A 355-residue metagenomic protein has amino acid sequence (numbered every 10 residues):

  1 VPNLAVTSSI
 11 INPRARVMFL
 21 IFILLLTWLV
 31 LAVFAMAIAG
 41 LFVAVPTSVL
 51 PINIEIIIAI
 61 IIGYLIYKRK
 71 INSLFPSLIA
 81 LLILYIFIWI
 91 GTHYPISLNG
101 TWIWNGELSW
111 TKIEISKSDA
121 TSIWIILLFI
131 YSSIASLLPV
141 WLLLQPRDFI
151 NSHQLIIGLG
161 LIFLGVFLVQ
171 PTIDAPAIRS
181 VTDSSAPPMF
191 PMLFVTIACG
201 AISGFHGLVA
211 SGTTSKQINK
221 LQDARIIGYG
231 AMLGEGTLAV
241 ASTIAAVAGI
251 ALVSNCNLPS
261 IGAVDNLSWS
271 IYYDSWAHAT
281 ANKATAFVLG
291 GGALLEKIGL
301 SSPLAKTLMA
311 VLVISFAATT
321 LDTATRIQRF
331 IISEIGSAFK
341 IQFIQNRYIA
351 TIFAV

Functional and structural regions predicted by a protein language model:
V1-Y67, P76-K112, A281-L294, A317-S333: Hydrophobic transmembrane alpha-helices that form the core helical bundles of multi-pass secondary transporters
N12-W28, G230-G236, A305, M309 (+2 more regions): Loop-to-transmembrane helix boundary motifs in multi-pass membrane proteins
I23-V30, F87, S152-T172, Q222-S254 (+1 more regions): Selective recognition of specific alpha-helical transmembrane segments in multi-pass small-molecule
G63-K68, L82-I126, A135-S136, I156-S180 (+1 more regions): Hydrophobic alpha-helical segments and their helix-loop junctions in multi-pass secondary transporters
I71-L82, D148-I157: Cytoplasmic-side transmembrane-helix entry/capping segments in multi-pass membrane proteins
S118-L138, L164-P171, V181-K220, R225-G230 (+6 more regions): Hydrophobic, membrane-embedded alpha-helices of multi-pass small-molecule transporters
L138-Q154, F205, V209-A239, L258 (+2 more regions): Hydrophobic, small-residue-rich membrane helices and short re-entrant helix-turn-helix hairpins that build
V166-S180, L233-L289: Extracellular/periplasmic helix-exit of transmembrane alpha-helices
